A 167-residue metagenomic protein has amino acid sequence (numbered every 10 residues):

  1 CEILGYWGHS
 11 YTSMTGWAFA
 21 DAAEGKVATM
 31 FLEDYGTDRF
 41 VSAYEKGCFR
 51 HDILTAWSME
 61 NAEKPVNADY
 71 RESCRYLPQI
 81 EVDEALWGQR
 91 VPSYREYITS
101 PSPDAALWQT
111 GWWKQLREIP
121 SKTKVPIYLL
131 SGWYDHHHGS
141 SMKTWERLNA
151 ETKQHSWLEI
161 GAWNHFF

Functional and structural regions predicted by a protein language model:
C1-Y11: Alpha/beta-hydrolase fold nucleophile elbow
H9-T15, A23: Active-site loop->helix "elbow" adjoining a glycine-rich segment at hydrolase catalytic centers
W17-D21, M142: Short, hydrophobic alpha-helix immediately C-terminal to the catalytic nucleophile
D21-K122: Accessory cap/linker subdomain of secreted extracellular hydrolases
T123, Y128-S131: Short beta-strand/loop motif that positions the catalytic acidic residue of the alpha/beta-hydrolase fold
W133-D135, W163: Acidic beta-to-alpha connecting loop that harbors the catalytic carboxylate
G139-S156: Active-site-adjacent alpha-helix of alpha/beta-hydrolase-fold enzymes
L158-F167: Histidine-bearing beta->alpha loop at or near hydrolase active sites
